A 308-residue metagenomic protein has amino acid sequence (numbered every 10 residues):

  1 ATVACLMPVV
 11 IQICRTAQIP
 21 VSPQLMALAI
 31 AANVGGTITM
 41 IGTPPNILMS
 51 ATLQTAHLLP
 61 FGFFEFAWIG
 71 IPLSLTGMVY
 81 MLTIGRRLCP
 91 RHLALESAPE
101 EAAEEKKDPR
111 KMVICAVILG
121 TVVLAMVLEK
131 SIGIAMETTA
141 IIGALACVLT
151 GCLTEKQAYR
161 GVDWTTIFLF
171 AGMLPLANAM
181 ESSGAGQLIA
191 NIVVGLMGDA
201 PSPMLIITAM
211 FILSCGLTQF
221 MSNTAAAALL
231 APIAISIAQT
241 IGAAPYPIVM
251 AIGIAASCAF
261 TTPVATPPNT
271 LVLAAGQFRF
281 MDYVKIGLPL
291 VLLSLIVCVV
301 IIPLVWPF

Functional and structural regions predicted by a protein language model:
A1-V3, G42-P45, G70-T76, G133-A144 (+2 more regions): Structural signature of hydrophobic alpha-helical transmembrane segments
A1-V9, D199-I237, I241, P245 (+1 more regions): Hydrophobic alpha-helical transmembrane segments of multi-pass integral membrane proteins, predominantly secondary
I11-T16, G85-R86, V148-R160, C215-G216 (+2 more regions): C-terminal ends of transmembrane helices
I13, N33, T52, A56 (+6 more regions): Alpha-helical transmembrane segments of multipass membrane proteins
T16-A27, G35-E101, I241, M250-F308: Juxtamembrane and boundary regions of transmembrane helices in multi-pass small-molecule transporters and channels
T16-Q24, R110-A116, D163-I167, V194-M210 (+1 more regions): Membrane-interfacial loop-to-helix junctions in multi-pass transporters
A29-I41, L124-S131, I212-N223, G253-P263: Transmembrane alpha-helix interface/packing and boundary motifs in multi-pass membrane proteins, characterized by
E65-N191, I207, L290-V291, L295 (+1 more regions): Hydrophobic transmembrane alpha-helices of multi-pass small-molecule transporters
